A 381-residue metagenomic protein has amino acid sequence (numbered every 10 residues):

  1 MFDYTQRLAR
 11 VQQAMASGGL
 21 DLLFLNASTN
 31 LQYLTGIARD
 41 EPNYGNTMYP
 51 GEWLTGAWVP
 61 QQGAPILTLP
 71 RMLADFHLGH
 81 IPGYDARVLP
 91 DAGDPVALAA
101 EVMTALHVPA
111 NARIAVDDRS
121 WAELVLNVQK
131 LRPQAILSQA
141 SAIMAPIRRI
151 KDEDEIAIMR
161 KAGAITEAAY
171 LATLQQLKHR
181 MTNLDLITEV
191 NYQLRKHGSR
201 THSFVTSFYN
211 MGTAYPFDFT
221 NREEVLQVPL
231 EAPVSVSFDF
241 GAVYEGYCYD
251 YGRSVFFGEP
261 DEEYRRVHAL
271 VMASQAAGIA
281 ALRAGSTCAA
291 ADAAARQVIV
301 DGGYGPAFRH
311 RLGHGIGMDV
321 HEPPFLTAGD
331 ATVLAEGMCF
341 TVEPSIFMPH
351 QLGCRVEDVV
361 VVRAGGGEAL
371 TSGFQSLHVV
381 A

Functional and structural regions predicted by a protein language model:
M1-A381: Active-site neighborhoods and metal-handling regions in enzymes and metal-associated proteins
